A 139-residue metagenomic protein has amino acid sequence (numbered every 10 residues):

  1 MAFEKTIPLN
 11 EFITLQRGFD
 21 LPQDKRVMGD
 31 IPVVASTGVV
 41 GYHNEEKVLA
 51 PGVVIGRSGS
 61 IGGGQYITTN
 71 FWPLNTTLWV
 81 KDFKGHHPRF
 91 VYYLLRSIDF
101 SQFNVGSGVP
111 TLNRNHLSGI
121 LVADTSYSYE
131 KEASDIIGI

Functional and structural regions predicted by a protein language model:
M1-A35, A123-I139: Non-catalytic DNA-recognition/assembly elements of restriction-modification systems
E11-L15, L94, F103: Residues that form generic nucleotide/phosphate-binding pockets
Q23-K25, F103-S107: A short, aromatic/hydrophobic, helix- or strand-capping loop or linear motif that either lines the entrance/gate
A35-I98, V105-L117: A short beta-sheet element
P73, F100, S128-K131: Short small-residue beta-strand/loop micro-motif enriched in glycine and branched aliphatics
